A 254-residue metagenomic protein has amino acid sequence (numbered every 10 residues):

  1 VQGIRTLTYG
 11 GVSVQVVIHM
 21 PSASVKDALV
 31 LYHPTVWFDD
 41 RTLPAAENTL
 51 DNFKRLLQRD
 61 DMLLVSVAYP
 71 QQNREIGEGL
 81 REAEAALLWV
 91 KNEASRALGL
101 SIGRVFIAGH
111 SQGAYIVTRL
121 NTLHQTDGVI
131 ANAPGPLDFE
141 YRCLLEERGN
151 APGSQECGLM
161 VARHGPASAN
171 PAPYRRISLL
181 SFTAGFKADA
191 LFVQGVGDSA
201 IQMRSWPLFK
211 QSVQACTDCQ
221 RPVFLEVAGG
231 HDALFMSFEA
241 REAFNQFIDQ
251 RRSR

Functional and structural regions predicted by a protein language model:
V1-A23: N-terminal cap/lid segment of alpha/beta-hydrolase-fold proteins
P21-L29, F186: Proline/glycine-enriched tight loop/beta-turn segments at coil->beta junctions that connect or precede beta-strands
V25-K26, T35-R74: Short substrate-entry loop that stabilizes the transition state in hydrolases
I76, A200, P207-K210, Q214-R254: C-terminal catalytic histidine-bearing segment of alpha/beta-hydrolase fold enzymes
L88-S111: Gly/Ser-rich "nucleophile elbow"/oxyanion-hole loop immediately N-terminal to the catalytic nucleophile in hydrolases
G109-R119: Glycine-rich nucleophile elbow surrounding the catalytic serine of serine-hydrolase chemistry
T118-A167: Hydrolase active-site cap/lid region
F186, F192-Q194: Short beta-strand/loop motif that positions the catalytic acidic residue of the alpha/beta-hydrolase fold
